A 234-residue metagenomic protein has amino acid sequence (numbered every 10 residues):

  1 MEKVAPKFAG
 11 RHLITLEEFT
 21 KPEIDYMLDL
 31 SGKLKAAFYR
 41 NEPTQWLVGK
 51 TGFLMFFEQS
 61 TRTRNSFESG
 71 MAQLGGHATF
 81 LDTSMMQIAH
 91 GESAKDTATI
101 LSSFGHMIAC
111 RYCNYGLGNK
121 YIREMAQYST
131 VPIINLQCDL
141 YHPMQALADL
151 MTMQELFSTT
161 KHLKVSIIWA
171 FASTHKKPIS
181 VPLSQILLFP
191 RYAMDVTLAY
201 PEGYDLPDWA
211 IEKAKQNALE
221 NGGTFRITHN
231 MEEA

Functional and structural regions predicted by a protein language model:
M1-N65, S69, Y141: Positively charged, low-complexity intrinsically disordered leader regions
H12, H77, P132, D195 (+1 more regions): Conserved beta-strand segments of alpha/beta enzyme cores
T20, M85, L140, G203 (+1 more regions): Residue-level detector of flexible, active-site-proximal loop/helix-junction positions within diverse enzyme catalytic
F38-M55, G105-H106, F157-A172: Long, low-complexity, intrinsically disordered polar/charged segments
R40, G91-K95, T228-M231: Structural motif corresponding to alpha-helix initiation and N-cap regions
W46-Q154: Phosphate/diphosphate ligand-binding glycine-rich loop within oxidoreductases
F57-S69, E155-A234: Glycine-rich phosphate/diphosphate-binding loop of Rossmann-like nucleotide-binding domains
